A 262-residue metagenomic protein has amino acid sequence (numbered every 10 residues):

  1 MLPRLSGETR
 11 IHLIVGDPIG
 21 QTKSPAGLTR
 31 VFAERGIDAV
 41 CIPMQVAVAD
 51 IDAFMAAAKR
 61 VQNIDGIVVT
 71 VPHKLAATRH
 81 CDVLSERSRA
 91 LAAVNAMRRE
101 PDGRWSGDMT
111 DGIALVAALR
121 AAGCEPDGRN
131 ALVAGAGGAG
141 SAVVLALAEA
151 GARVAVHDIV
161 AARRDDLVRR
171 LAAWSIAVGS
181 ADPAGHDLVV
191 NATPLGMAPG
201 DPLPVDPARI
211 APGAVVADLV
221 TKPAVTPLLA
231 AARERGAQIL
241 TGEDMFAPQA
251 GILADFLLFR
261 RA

Functional and structural regions predicted by a protein language model:
L2-A122: Phosphate/diphosphate ligand-binding glycine-rich loop within oxidoreductases
G16, M109, L119, G123-C124 (+2 more regions): Glycine-rich adenosine-cofactor-binding loop
P18, I159-V160, K222: Residues in the short beta-alpha loop(s) of Rossmann-like NAD(P)-binding domains
I42, A155, L240: Conserved beta-strand positions in the Rossmann-like core of class I SAM-dependent methyltransferases
A117-A121, T221-K222, A237-A262: Active-site capping/gating segments
E149-R153, E234-A237: Conserved S-adenosyl-L-methionine
A150-L171: NAD(P)-binding Rossmann-fold cofactor-contacting core
R169-L240, D244: Rossmann-like adenosine-cofactor binding region
